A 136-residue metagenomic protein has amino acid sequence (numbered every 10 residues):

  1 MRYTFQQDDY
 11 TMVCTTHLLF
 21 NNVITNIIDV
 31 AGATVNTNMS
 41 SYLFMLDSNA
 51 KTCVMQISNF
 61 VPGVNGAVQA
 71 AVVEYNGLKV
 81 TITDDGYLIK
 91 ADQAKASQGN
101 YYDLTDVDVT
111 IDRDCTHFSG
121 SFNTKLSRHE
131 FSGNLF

Functional and structural regions predicted by a protein language model:
M1-N26, T34-S40, A70-G86, C115-F136: Edge beta-strand at a domain terminus
F20-D103: Predominantly extracellular/secreted and cell-surface proteins with exposed, flexible low-complexity segments
Q98-D106, S127, G133: Mature, Sec-exported extracytoplasmic domains of Gram-positive
I111-D112: Helix-rich interaction surfaces within compact, conserved domain-sized segments that mediate assembly or partner
